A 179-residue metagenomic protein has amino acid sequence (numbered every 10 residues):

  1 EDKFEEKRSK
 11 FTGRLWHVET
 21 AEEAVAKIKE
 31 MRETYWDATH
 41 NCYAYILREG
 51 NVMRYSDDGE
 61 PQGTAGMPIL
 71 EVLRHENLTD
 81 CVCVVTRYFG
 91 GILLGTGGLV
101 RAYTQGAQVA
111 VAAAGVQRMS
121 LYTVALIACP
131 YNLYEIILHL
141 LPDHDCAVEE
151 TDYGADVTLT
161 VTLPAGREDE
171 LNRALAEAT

Functional and structural regions predicted by a protein language model:
E1-T64, E150: C-terminal regulatory domains involved in ligand/effector binding and gene-expression control
R14, C42-Y43, D80-C83, V124-L126: Structural motif
T34-A38, H144-E149, L175-T179: A common structural junction motif
I69-A113: Active-site beta-strand/loop microenvironment that shapes enzyme catalytic pockets
G115-Y131, L159-V161: Short glycine-/aliphatic-rich beta-strand segments at the starts of folded cytosolic domains
A128-A147: Short amphipathic alpha-helix segments
I137-P142, E170-A178: Short amphipathic alpha-helices in soluble, non-transmembrane regions that often serve as interface/regulatory elements
V161-E170: Terminal, non-globular segments
